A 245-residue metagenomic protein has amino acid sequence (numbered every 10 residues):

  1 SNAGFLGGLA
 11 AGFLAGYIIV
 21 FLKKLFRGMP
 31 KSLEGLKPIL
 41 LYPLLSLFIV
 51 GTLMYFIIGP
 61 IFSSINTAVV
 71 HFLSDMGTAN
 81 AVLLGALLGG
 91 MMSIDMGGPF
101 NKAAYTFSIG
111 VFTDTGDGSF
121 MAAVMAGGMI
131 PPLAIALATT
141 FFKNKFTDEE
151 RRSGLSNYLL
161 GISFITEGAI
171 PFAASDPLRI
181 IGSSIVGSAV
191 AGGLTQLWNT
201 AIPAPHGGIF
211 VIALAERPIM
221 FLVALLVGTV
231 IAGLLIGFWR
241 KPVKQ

Functional and structural regions predicted by a protein language model:
S1-K31, G35-V243: Pore-lining transmembrane helices
